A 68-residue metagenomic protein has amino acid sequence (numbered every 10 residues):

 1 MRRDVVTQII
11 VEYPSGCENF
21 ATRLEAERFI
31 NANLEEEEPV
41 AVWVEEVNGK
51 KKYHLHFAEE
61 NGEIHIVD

Functional and structural regions predicted by a protein language model:
M1-G16, N33-E35, E45, G49 (+1 more regions): Short aromatic-glycine-(Arg/Gly/Cys) micro-motifs in beta-strand/loop hairpins
D4-V5, E25, K52-H54: Small/flexible residues
I10, A21-W43: A short, charged, amphipathic alpha-helix used as a generic interaction element across diverse proteins
C17-A21, K52: Surface-exposed loop/edge segments in extracytoplasmic proteins
K52-D68: Polar/charged, Gly/Pro-rich intrinsically disordered segments
